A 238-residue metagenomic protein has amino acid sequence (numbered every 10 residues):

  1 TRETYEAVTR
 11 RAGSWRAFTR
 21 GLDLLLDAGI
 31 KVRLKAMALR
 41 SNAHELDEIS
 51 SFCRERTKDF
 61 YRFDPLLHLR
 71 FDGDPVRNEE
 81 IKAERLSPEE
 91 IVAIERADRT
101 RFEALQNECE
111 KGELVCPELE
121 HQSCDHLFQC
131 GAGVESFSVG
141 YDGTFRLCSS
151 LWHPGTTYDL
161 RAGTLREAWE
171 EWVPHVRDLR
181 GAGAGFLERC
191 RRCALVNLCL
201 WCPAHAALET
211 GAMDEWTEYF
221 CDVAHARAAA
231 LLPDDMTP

Functional and structural regions predicted by a protein language model:
T1-D142, R146, S150-L160: Radical SAM enzyme [4Fe-4S]-AdoMet core and its adjacent flexible, acidic and glycine-rich loops/tails across
D125-L127, T144-F145, S150-P238: Flexible mid-to-C-terminal extensions adjoining Fe-S/redox cofactors in radical SAM and related proteins
